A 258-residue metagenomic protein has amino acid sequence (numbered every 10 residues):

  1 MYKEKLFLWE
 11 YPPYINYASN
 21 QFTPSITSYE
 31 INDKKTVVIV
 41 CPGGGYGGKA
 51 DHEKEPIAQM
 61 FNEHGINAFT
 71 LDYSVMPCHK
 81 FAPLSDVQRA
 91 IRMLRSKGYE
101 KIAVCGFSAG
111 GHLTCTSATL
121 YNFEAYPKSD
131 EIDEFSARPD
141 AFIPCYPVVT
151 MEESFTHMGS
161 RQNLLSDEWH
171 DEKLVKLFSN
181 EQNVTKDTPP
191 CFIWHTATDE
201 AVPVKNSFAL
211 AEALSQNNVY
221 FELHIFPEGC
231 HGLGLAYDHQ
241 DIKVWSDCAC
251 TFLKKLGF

Functional and structural regions predicted by a protein language model:
M1-D33: N-terminal cap/lid segment of alpha/beta-hydrolase-fold proteins
K35-G43: Short beta-strand element of the alpha/beta-hydrolase
K49-D51, P56-I57, F69-K101, H239-V244: Catalytic nucleophile-loop/oxyanion-hole region of alpha/beta-hydrolase and closely related hydrolase-like folds
R89-T156, V175: Primarily recognizes the serine-hydrolase "nucleophile elbow" in alpha/beta-hydrolase and SGNH/GDSL folds
M151-N183: Mobile cap/lid helix-loop segments that gate and shape the active-site cleft of serine hydrolases
D187, I193-H195, D199: Short beta-strand/loop motif that positions the catalytic acidic residue of the alpha/beta-hydrolase fold
E200-A209: Conserved alpha/beta-hydrolase "acid-adjacent" motif
F208-F258: C-terminal catalytic histidine-bearing segment of alpha/beta-hydrolase fold enzymes
